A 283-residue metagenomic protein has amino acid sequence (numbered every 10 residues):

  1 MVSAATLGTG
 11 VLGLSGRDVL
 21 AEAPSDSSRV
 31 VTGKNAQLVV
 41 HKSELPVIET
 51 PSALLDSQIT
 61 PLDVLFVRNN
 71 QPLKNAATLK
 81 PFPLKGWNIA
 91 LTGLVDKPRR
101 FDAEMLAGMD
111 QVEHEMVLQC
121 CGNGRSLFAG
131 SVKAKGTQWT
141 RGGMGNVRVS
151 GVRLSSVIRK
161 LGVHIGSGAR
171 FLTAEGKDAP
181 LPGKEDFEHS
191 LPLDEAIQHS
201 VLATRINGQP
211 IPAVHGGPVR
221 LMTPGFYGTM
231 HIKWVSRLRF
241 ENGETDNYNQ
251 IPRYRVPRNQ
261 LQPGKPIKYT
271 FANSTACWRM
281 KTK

Functional and structural regions predicted by a protein language model:
M1-L20: N-terminal export signals
E22-K283: Structured, non-membrane catalytic/scaffold regions adjacent to prosthetic-group chemistry
